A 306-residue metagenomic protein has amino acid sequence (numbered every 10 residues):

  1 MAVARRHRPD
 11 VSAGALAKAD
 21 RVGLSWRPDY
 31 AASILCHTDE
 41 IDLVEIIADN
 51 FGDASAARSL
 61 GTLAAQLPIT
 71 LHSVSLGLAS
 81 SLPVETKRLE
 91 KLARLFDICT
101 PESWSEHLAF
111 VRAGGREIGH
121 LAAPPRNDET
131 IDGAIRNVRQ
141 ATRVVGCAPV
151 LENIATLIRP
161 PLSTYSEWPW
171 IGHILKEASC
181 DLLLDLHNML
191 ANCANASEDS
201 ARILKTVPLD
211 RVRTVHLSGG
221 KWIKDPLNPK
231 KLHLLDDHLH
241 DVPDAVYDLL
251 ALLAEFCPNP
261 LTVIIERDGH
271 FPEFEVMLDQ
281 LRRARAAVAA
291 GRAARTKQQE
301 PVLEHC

Functional and structural regions predicted by a protein language model:
A2-R94: N-terminal pre-domain/capping segments
D29-A32, I47-R58, G77-K87, L157-Y165 (+3 more regions): Acidic-and-aromatic substrate-binding clefts and catalytic sites of carbohydrate-active enzymes
S33-D39, A54-L71, K87-E102, A141-V144 (+3 more regions): Acidic (Asp/Glu)-rich catalytic clusters
V44, W104, D185, V215 (+1 more regions): Conserved, mostly hydrophobic/aromatic
A64, F274-P301: C-terminal helical cap(s) of enzyme catalytic domains, especially alpha/beta-barrels
P83, L121-I131, N192-P258: Gly/Pro-rich active-site loop or hairpin
K87-L182: Active-site acidic/histidine proton-transfer and metal-coordination neighborhood in alpha/beta enzyme cores
T142-K230: Acidic/histidine-rich catalytic cores of soluble enzymes
